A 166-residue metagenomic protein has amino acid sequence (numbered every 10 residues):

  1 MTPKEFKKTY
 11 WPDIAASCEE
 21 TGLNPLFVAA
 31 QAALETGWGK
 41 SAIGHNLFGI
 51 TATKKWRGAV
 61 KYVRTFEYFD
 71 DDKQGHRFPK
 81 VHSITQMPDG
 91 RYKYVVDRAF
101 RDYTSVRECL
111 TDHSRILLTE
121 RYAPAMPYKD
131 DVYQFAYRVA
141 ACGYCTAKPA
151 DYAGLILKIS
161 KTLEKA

Functional and structural regions predicted by a protein language model:
M1-A166: Catalytic cores of secreted/periplasmic lytic hydrolases that degrade extracellular macromolecules
